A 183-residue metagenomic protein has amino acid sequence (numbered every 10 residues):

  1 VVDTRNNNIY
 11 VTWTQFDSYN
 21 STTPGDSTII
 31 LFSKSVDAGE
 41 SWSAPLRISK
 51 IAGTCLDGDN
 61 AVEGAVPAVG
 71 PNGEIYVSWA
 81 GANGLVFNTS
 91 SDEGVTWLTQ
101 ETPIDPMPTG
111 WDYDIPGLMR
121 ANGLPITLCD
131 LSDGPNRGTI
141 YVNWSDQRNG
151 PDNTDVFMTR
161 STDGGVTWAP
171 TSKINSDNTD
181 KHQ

Functional and structural regions predicted by a protein language model:
V1, D59-A68, I115-L128: Signature of short aromatic-glycine-proline-rich micro-motifs recurring in repeat-based ectodomains
V1-L31, A44-G64: Asp-box/WD-like beta-propeller blade repeats and closely related beta-sheet repeat scaffolds
R5-T12, N72-V77, D133-V142: Entry beta-strands of beta-propeller and related beta-repeat scaffolds
V11, F32, V77, F87 (+3 more regions): Hydrophobic strand positions within the blades of repeat-based beta-sheet folds
Q15-D17, G81, W144-R148, S176: Transmembrane beta-strands of outer-membrane beta-barrel pores
N20-T28, A80-N83, R120, N149-T154: Short, solvent-exposed loop/turn segments at conserved positions within beta-propeller repeat blades
S33-C55, N83-I115, N149, T154-T179: Asp-box/BNR beta-propeller loop motif
R120-Q147: A conserved active-site cap/scaffold subdomain adjacent to cofactor or substrate pockets
